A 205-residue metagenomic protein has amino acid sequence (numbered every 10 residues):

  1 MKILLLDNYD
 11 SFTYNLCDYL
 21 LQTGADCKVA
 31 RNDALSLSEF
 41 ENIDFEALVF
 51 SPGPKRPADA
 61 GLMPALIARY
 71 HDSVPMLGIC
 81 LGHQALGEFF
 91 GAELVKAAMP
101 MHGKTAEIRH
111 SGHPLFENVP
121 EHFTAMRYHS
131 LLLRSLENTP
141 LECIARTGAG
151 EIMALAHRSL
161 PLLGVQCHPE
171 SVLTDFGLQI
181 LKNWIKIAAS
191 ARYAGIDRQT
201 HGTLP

Functional and structural regions predicted by a protein language model:
M1-L4: Extreme N-terminal starter segment of soluble prokaryotic enzymes
T13: Active-site-adjacent helical/loop segments in soluble small-molecule enzymes
C17-D26: Two-component/phosphorelay signaling modules centered on CheY-like receiver
D26-N32: Short hydrophobic/Thr-rich beta-strand motif most characteristic of the beta2 strand and flanking loop of CheY-like
L35-D44: Short amphipathic alpha-helix with an adjacent loop that forms part of the alpha/beta core around
F45-E117, L181-N183: Cysteine-nucleophile active-site neighborhood
P114-L160: Catalytic beta-strand/loop cores that center a nucleophilic Ser/Cys/Thr and support acyl-enzyme chemistry
V172-P205: Acyltransferase
